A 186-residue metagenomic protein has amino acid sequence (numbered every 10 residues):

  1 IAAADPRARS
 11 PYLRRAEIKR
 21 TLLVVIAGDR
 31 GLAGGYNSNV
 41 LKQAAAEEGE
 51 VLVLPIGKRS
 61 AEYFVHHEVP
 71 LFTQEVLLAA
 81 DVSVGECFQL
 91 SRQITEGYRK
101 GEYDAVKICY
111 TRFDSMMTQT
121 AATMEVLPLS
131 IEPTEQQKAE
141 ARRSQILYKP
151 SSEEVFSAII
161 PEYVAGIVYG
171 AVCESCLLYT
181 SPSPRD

Functional and structural regions predicted by a protein language model:
I1-S181, R185: C-terminal beta-strand-loop-alpha-helix "lid" module of Rossmann-like NAD(P)-dependent dehydrogenases
